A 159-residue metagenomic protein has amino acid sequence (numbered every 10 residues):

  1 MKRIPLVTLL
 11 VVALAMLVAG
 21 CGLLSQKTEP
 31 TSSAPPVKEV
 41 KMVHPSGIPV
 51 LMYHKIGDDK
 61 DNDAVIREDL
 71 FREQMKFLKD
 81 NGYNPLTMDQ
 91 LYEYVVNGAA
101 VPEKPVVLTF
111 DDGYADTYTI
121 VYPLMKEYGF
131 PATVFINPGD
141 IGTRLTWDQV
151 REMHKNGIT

Functional and structural regions predicted by a protein language model:
M1, T31-S32, P45: Generic N-terminal simple sequence motifs
M1-T8: Bacterial N-terminal signal peptides that target proteins for export
L9, E29-S32: N-terminal compositionally biased, intrinsically disordered segments and leader/signal-like regions
L9-A19: Bacterial N-terminal signal peptides
C21-P30: Bacterial lipoprotein signal-peptidase II cleavage site
P35-P36: Charged, low-complexity helical/coil segments in non-catalytic cytosolic or luminal regions
K41-T159: Active-site beta->alpha N-cap acidic-glycine motif
